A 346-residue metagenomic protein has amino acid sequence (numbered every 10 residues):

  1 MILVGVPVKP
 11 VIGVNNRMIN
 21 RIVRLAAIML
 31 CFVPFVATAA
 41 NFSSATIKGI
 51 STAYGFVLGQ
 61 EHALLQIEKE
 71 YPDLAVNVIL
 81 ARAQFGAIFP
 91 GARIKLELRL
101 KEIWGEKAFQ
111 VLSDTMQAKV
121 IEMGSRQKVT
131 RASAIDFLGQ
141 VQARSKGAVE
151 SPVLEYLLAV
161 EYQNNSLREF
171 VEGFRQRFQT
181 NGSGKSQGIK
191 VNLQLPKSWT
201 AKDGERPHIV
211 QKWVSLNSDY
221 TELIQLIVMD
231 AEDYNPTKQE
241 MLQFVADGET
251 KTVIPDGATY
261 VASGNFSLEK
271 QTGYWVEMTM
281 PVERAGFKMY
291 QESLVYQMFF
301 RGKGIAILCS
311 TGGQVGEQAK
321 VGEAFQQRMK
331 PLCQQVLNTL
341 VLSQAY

Functional and structural regions predicted by a protein language model:
M1-R17: N-terminal amphipathic/basic-hydrophobic helices that include classical n-h-c signal peptides and signal-anchor
N15-A26: Bacterial N-terminal signal peptides that target proteins for export
P34-V36: N-terminal signal peptide c-region/cleavage motif recognized by signal peptidases
A40-S51, Q66-E232, T250-E269, A285-M289 (+2 more regions): N-terminal targeting sequences that direct proteins away from the cytosol to non-cytosolic compartments
Y54: Noncatalytic nucleic-acid binding interfaces
I227-A246: Surface-exposed acidic loop/strand-edge motifs in secreted or periplasmic proteins that form small linear binding
Y274-E292: Short, Gly/Ser/Thr-enriched beta-strand-loop segments that form substrate-interacting elements of hydrolase/peptidase
